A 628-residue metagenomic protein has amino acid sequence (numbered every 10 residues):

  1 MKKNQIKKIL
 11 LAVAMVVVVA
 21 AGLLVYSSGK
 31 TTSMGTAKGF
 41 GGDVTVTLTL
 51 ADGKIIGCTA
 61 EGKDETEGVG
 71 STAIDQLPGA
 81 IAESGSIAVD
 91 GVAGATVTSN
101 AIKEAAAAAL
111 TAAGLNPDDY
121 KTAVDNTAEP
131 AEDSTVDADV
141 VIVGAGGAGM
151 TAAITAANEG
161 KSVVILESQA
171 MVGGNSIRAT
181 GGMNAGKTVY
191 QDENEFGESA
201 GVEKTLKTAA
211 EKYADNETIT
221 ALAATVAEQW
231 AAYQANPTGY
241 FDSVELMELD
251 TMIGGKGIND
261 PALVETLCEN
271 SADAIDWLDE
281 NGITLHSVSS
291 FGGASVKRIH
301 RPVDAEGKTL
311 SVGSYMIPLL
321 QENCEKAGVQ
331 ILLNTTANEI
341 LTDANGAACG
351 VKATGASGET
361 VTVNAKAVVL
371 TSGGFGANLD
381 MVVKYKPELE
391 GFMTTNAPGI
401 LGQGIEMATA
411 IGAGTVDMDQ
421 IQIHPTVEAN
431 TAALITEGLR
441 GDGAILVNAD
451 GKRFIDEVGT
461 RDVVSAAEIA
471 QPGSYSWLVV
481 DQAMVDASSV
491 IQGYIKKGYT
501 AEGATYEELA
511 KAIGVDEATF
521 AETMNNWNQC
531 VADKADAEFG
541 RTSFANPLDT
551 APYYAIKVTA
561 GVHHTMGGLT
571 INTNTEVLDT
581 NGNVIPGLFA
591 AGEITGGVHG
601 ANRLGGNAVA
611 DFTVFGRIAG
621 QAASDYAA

Functional and structural regions predicted by a protein language model:
Y26-V124: Active-site- and interface-proximal helix/loop "cap" or "latch" segments in soluble metabolic and energy-transducing
P130-A148, V164: Beta1/beta-strand and adjacent pyrophosphate-binding region of the FAD-binding site in flavoprotein oxidoreductases
N158-R178: Glycine-rich FAD pyrophosphate-binding loop
A209-A223, L401, I405-T409, G414-E517: An anion/pyrophosphate-binding glycine-rich loop and adjacent beta-alpha core in soluble alpha-beta enzymes
D242-E359, L379-D380, V531-T550: Conserved redox-cofactor binding core of oxidoreductases
E339, T519-N602: A glycine-rich dinucleotide-binding beta-alpha-beta segment and adjacent secondary-structure elements that constitute
A356-E428, F615-I618: Glycine-rich loop(s) and the adjacent beta-strand/alpha-helix scaffold that form part
M407-G414, D516, A521, D611-A628: Internal hydrophobic alpha-helix adjacent to the cofactor/substrate pocket in enzyme cavities
